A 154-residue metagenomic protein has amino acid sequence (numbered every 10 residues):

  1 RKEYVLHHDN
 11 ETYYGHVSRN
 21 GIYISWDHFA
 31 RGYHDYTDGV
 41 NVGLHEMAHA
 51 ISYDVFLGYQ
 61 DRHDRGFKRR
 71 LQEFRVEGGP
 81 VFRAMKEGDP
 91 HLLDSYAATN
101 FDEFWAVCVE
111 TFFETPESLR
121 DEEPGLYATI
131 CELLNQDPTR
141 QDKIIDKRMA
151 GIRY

Functional and structural regions predicted by a protein language model:
K2-T37, D54-Y154: Metalloprotease/metallohydrolase-associated module, dominated by Zn2+-dependent proteases
D35-S52: Short alpha-helix carrying the canonical HExxH Zn2+-binding catalytic motif
